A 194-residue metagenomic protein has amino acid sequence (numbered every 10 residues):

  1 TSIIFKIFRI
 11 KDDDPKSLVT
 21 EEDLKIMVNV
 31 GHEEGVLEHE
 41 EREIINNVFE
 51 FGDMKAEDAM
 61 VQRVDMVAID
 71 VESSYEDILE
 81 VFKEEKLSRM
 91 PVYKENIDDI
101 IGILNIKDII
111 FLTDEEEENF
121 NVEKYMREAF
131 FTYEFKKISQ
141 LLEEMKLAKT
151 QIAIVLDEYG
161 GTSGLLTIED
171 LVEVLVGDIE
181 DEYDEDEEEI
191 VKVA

Functional and structural regions predicted by a protein language model:
T1-I7: Hydrophobic alpha-helical segments of integral membrane proteins, encompassing both true transmembrane helices
P15-A194: Soluble cytosolic regulatory domains appended to membrane proteins
